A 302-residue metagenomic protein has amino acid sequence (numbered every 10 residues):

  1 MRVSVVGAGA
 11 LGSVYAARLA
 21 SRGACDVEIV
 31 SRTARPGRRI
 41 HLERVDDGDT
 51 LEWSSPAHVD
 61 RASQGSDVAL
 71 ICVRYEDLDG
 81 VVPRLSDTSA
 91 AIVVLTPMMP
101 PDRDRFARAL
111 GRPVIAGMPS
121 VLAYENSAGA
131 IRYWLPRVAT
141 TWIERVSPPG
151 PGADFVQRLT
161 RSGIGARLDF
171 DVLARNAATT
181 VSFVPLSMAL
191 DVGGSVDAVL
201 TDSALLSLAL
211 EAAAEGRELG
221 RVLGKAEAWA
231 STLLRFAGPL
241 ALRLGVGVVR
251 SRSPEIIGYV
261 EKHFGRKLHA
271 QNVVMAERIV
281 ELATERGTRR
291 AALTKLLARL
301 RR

Functional and structural regions predicted by a protein language model:
M1-W53: NAD(P)+-binding Rossmann beta1-loop-alpha1 motif at the extreme N-terminus of oxidoreductases
V3, C25-V27, I92, V114 (+1 more regions): Hydrophobic anchor at the start of a short beta-strand that flanks the dinucleotide cofactor-binding loop
G48-I131: Rossmann-like NAD(P)(H) cofactor-binding subdomain of soluble oxidoreductases
M99-P100, D104-V181: Rossmann-fold dinucleotide-binding core
A130-W142, G193-T201, E255-R266: Helix-loop-beta segment of a Rossmann-like dinucleotide-binding subdomain
D154, R158, S207-V222, V274: A non-catalytic, amphipathic alpha-helix used as a structural packing/dimerization or gating element in enzyme scaffolds
V172-R217: Active-site-proximal catalytic alpha-helix in oxidoreductases
R221-R302: NAD(P)-dependent Rossmann-like dehydrogenase/reductase catalytic/cofactor-binding core
